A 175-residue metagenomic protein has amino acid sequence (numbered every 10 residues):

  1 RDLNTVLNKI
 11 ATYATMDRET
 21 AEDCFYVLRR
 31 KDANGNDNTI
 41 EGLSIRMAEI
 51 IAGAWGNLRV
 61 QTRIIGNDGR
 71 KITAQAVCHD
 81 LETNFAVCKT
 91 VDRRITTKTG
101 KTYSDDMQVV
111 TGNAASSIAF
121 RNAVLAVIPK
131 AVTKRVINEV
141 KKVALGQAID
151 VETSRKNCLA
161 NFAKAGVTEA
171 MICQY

Functional and structural regions predicted by a protein language model:
R1-I72, V77-Y175: Polyanion-binding surfaces on beta-sheet-dominated domains and ring/shell assemblies
